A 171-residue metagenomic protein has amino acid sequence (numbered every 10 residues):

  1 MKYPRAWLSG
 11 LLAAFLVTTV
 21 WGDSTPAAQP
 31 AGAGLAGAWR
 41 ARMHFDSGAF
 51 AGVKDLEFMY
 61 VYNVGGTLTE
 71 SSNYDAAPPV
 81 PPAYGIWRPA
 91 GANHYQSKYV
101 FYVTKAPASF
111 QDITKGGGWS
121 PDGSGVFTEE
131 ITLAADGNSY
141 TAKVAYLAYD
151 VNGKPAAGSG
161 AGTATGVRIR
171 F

Functional and structural regions predicted by a protein language model:
M1-G10: Bacterial N-terminal signal peptides that target proteins for export
S9-T19: Bacterial N-terminal signal peptides
G22, P26-P30: Boundary at the C-terminal end of the N-terminal hydrophobic targeting segment
G32-A51, G85: Tryptophan-anchored aromatic micro-motifs
A51-H94, F101-K105, G137-A142, Y146: N-terminal glycine/threonine-rich, aromatic-flanked beta-hairpin/loop signature
P79-G85, A106-T114, V151-G158: A short, polar/proline- and glycine-enriched secondary-structure boundary/capping micro-motif
V103-G137: Acidic, glycine-rich flexible loop segments
Y146-F171: Edge beta-strand at a domain terminus
